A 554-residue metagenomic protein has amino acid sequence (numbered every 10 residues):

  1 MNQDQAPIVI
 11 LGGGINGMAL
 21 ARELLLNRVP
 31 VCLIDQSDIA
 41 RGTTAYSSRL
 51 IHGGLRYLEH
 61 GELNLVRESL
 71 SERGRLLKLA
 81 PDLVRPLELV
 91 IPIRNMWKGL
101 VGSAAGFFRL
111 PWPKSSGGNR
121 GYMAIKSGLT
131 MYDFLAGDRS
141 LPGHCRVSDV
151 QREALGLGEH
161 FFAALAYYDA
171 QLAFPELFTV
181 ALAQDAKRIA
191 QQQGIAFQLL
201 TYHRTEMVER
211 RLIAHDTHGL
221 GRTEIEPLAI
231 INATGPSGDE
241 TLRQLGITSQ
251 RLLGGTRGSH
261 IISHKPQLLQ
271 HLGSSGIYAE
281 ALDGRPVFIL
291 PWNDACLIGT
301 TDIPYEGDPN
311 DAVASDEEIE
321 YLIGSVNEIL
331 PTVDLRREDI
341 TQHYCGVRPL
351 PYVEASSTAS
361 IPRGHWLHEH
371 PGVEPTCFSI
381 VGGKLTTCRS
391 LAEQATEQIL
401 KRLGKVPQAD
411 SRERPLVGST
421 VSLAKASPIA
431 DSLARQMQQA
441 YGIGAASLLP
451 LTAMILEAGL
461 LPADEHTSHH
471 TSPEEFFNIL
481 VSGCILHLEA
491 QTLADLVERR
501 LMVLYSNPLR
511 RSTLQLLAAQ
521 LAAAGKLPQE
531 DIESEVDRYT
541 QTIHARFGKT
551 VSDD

Functional and structural regions predicted by a protein language model:
N2-G14: Beta1/beta-strand and adjacent pyrophosphate-binding region of the FAD-binding site in flavoprotein oxidoreductases
D4-A6, G219-A229: Core beta-strand elements of the Rossmann-like FAD/NAD(P) dinucleotide-binding domain in flavoenzyme oxidoreductases
L11, I225-G235: Short hydrophobic core segments
L25-A45: Glycine-rich FAD pyrophosphate-binding loop
R49-E153: Dinucleotide-binding Rossmann-like beta1-alpha1 core, especially the glycine-rich loop that anchors the ADP
F161, L177-A181, T248-L297, I303-A463 (+3 more regions): C-terminal catalytic lobe of FAD-dependent flavoproteins
I195-L212: A conserved short coil-to-beta-strand element within the FAD-binding core of flavoproteins
N232-I247: Flavin (primarily FAD) binding-site architecture
